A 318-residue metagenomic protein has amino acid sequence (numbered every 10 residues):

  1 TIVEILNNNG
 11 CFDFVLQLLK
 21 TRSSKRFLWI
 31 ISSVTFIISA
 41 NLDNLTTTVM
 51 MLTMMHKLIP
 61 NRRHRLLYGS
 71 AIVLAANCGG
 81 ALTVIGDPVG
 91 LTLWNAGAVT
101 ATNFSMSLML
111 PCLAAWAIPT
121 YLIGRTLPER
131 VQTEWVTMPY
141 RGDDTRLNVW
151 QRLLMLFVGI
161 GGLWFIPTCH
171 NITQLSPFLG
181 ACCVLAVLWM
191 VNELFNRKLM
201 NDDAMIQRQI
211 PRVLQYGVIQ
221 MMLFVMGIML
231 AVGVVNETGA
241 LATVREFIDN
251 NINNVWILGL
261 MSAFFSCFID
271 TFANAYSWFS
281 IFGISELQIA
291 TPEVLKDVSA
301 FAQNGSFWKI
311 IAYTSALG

Functional and structural regions predicted by a protein language model:
T1-E4, T35-F36, A76, C112-G124 (+5 more regions): Hydrophobic core segments of alpha-helical transmembrane domains in multi-pass membrane transport and ion-translocation
N7-T21, T133-M138: Flexible loop linkers connecting adjacent transmembrane helices in multi-pass alpha-helical membrane transporters
N9, D13, I31, G162-Q303: Transmembrane helical segments that form the transport core of multi-pass membrane transport proteins
V15-R26, I248-I252: Membrane interface segments of multi-pass transport proteins and intramembrane proteases
L16-S23, D143-M155: Short, amphipathic, aromatic/basic-enriched membrane-interface segments that mark the entry/exit of transmembrane
L28-S33, G69-S70, S105-M109, L153-F157 (+4 more regions): Hydrophobic alpha-helical transmembrane segments
I38-A75, G79, P88-L108, V234-G318: Membrane-interfacial helix-loop connectors
N61-L66, S70, L82-T83, V99-Q151 (+2 more regions): Juxtamembrane and boundary regions of transmembrane helices in multi-pass small-molecule transporters and channels
